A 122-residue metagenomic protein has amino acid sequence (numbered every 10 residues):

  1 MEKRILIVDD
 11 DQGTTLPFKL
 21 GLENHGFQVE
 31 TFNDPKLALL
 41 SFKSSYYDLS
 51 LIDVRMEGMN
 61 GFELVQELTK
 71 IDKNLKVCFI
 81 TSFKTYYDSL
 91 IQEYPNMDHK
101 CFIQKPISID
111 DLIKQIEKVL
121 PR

Functional and structural regions predicted by a protein language model:
D9, D53: Active-site residues of response regulator receiver
T15, E57: The feature encodes the CheY-like receiver
L16-N24: Charged docking surfaces used in two-component/phosphorelay signaling
G26-N33, S41: Short hydrophobic/Thr-rich beta-strand motif most characteristic of the beta2 strand and flanking loop of CheY-like
N33-D34, N60-E63: Acidic catalytic/metal-coordinating carboxylates
Y46-L51: Active-site beta3 strand of CheY-like receiver
E63, K84-C101, D110, K114: Alpha4 helix (beta4-alpha4-beta5 surface) of REC/receiver domains from two-component response regulators
I80-S82: Hydrophobic/aromatic residues positioned on beta-strands within the core alpha/beta folds
